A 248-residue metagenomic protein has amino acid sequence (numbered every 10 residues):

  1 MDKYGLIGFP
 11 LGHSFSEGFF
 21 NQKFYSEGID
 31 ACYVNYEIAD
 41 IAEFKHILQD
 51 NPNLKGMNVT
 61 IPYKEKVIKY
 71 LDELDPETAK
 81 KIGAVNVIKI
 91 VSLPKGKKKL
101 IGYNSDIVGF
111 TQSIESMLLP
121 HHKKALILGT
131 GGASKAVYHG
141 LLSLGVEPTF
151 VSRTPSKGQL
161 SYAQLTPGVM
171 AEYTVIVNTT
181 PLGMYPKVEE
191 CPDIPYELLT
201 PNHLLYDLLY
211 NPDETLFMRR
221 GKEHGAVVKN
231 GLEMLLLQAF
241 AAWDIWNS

Functional and structural regions predicted by a protein language model:
D2-M117: Phosphate/diphosphate ligand-binding glycine-rich loop within oxidoreductases
G8, N104-I107, I114, L118 (+2 more regions): Glycine-rich adenosine-cofactor-binding loop
P10, T154, N211: Residues in the short beta-alpha loop(s) of Rossmann-like NAD(P)-binding domains
V59-K66, A133, P181-M184, N211: Short glycine-rich anion-binding loops that position phosphate/pyrophosphate groups of nucleotides and phosphorylated
Q112-S113, V227-S248: Active-site capping/gating segments
S143-L160: NAD(P)-binding Rossmann-fold cofactor-contacting core
G158-K229: Rossmann-like adenosine-cofactor binding region
